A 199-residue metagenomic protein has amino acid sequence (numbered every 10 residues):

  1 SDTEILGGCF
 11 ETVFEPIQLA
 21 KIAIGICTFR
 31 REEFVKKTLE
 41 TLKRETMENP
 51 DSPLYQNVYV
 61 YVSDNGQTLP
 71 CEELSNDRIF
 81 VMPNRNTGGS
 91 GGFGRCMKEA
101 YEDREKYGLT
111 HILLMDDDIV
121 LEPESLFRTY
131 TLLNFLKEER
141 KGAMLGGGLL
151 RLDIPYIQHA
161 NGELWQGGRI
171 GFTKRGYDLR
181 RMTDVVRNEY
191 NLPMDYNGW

Functional and structural regions predicted by a protein language model:
S1-E40, S52-P53: N-proximal low-complexity "stem/linker" segments adjacent to membrane-targeting elements
I17-L19, P50-V58, E105-L109, E138-G142: Short helix-terminating capping/connector loops at secondary-structure junctions
I26-E33, D64-Q67, R85-T87, I119 (+2 more regions): Short, flexible loop/turn elements at secondary-structure junctions
L42-M82: Acidic donor-binding segment of Leloir-type glycosyltransferases
N84-R104: Glycine-rich, basic loop-to-helix element that forms the pyrophosphate-binding segment of sugar-nucleotide handling
K106-V120: Short beta-strand-to-loop acidic/aromatic patch adjacent to the donor-nucleotide binding site
V120, E124-T173: Conserved donor NDP-sugar-binding/catalytic core segment of glycosyltransferases
R175-W199: A recurrent flexible, glycine/aromatic-enriched loop bordering the glycosyltransferase active site that acts as
